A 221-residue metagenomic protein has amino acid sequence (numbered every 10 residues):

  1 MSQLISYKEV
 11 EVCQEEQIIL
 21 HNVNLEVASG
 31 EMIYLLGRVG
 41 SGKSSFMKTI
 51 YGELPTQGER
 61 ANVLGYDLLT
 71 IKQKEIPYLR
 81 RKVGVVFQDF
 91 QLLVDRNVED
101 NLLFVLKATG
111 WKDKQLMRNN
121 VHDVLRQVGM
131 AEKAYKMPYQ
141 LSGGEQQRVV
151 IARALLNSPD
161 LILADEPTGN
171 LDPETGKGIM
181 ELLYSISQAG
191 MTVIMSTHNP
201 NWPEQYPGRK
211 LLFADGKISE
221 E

Functional and structural regions predicted by a protein language model:
Y51: Helix-to-loop junction immediately C-terminal to a conserved catalytic motif
E59-D67: Conserved ABC transporter NBD signature motif
L68-G84, I186-Q188: ABC ATPase NBD coupling module
D95-F104: Short coil-to-helix segment of the ABC ATPase nucleotide-binding domain corresponding to the Q-loop/switch region
K136-Y139, N157, A189: Conserved signature/switch motifs of ABC ATPase nucleotide-binding domains
M137-L141, E145-Q147: Conserved ABC ATPase signature
I162-D165: Catalytic Walker B motif of ABC-type/P-loop ATPase nucleotide-binding domains
